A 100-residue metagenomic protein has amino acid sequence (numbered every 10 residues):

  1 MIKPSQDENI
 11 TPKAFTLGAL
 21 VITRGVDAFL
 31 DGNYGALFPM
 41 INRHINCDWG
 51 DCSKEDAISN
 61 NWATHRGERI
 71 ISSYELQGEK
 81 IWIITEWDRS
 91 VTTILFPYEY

Functional and structural regions predicted by a protein language model:
S5-I71: Compact soluble domain cores
A63-Y100: Short, compact, well-ordered microdomains
